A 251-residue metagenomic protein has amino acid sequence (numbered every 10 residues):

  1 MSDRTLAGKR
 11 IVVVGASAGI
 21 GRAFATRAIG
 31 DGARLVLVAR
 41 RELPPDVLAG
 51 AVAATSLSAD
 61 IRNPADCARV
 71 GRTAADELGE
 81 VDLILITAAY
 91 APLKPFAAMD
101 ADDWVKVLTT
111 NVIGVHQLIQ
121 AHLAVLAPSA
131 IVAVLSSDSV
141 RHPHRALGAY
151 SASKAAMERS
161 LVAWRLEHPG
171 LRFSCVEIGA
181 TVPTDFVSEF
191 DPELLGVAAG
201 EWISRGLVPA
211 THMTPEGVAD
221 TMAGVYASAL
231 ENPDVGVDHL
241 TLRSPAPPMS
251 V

Functional and structural regions predicted by a protein language model:
S17-A18: Conserved glycine-rich cofactor-binding loop
D31-D46: Conserved glycine-rich Rossmann-like NAD(P)H-binding loop of the short-chain dehydrogenase/reductase
A59-R69, A101: The beta1-alpha1 cofactor-binding region of Rossmann-like NAD(H)/NADP(H)-dependent oxidoreductases
T87-P92: Conserved NAD(P)H cofactor-binding loop of Rossmann-fold oxidoreductase domains
P95-F96, D103-K106: Substrate-binding pocket helix/loop in short-chain dehydrogenase/reductase
I131-A156, L161-L166, A180-V182: Catalytic loop of short-chain dehydrogenase/reductase
C175-V176, L195-V251: C-terminal helical subdomain
